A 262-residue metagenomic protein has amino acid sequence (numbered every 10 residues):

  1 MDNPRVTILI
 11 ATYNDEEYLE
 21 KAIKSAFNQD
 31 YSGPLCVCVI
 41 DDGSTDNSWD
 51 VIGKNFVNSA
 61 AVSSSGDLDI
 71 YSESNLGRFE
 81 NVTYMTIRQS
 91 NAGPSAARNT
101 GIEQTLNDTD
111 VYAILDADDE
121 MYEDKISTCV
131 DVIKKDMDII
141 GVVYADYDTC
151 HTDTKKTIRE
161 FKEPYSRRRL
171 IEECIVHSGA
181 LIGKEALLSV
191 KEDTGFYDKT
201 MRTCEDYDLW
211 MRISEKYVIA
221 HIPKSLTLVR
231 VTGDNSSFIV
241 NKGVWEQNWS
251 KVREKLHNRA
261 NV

Functional and structural regions predicted by a protein language model:
R5-T7, C36, D208: Cell-envelope/extracellular polymer assembly enzymes that use nucleotide-activated donors
V6-Y18, A22, Q29, I40: A conserved hydrophobic helix/loop-capping motif in glycosyltransferases and polysaccharide synthases
I23-K24, W49-D50, N107, Y122-K134: Short alpha-helix within the catalytic core of nucleotide-sugar-dependent glycosyltransferases
K24-I87: Acidic donor-binding segment of Leloir-type glycosyltransferases
S72-N75, E80-N81, I87-N107: Glycine-rich, basic loop-to-helix element that forms the pyrophosphate-binding segment of sugar-nucleotide handling
D108-E120: Short beta-strand-to-loop acidic/aromatic patch adjacent to the donor-nucleotide binding site
D124-T157: Conserved donor NDP-sugar-binding/catalytic core segment of glycosyltransferases
P164-L256: Conserved nucleotide-sugar donor-binding catalytic segment
